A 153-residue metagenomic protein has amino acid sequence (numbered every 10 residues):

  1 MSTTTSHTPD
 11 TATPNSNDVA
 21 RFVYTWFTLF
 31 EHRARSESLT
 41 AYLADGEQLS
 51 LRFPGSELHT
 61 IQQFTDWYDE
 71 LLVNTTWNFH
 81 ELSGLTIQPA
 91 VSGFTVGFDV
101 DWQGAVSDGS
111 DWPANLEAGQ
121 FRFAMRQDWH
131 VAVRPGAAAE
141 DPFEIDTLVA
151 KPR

Functional and structural regions predicted by a protein language model:
M1-A41, D45, L51: Short, low-complexity N-terminal intrinsically disordered segments enriched in polar/charged residues
T3-D10, L72-R153: A beta-strand edge to alpha-helix "cap/lid" segment located at domain peripheries
A12, S16, E57-L58, A118: Flexible, glycine- and charge-enriched loops at secondary-structure boundaries
D18, Q63, F123: Soluble or luminal CAZymes and related metallo-dependent hydrolases
S36-V91, F98: A solvent-exposed, acidic/Ser-Thr-rich amphipathic alpha-helical stretch
